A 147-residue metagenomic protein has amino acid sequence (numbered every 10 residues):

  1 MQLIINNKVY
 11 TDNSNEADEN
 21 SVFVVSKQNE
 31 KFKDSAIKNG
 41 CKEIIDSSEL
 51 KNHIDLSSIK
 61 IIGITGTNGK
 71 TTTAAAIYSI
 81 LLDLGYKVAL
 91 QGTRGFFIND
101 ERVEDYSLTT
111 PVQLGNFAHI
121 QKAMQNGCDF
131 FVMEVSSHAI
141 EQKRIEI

Functional and structural regions predicted by a protein language model:
M1-I59: N-terminal leader/targeting and accessory segments in enzymes
E49-I147: Phosphate-binding loop of NTP-binding sites
